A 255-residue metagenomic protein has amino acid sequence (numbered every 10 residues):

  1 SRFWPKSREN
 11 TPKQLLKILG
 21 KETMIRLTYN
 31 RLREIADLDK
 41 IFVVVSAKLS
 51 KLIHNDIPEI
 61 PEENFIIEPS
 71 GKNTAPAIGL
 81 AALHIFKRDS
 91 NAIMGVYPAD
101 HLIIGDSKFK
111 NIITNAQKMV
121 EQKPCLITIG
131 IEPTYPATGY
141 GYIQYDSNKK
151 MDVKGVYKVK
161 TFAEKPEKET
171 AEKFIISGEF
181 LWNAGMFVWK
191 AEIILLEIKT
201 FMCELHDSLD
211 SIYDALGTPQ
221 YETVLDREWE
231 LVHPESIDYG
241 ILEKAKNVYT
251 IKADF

Functional and structural regions predicted by a protein language model:
R2-P5, E9, K17-P98, L102-T114: Conserved N-terminal catalytic core of the sugar/cofactor nucleotidyltransferase
Y29, R33-A36, I57, D89 (+6 more regions): Structural signal for hydrophobic packing residues in well-ordered secondary-structure cores of soluble enzyme domains
E34-A36, K87-D89, G95-V96, M119-Q122 (+4 more regions): Solvent-exposed alpha-helices and their adjacent loops that cap or buttress functional pockets in soluble metabolic
V44, G95-P98, T128-E132, A163 (+2 more regions): Short beta-strand segments
F65, L126-T128, T250: Conserved beta-strand scaffold positions in the cores of enzyme catalytic domains, especially in NTP/NDP-utilizing
G71-P76, Y135-A137, K168-T170: A short acidic, often aromatic-flanked loop/helix-cap motif at beta-alpha or helix-coil junctions that lines enzyme
L102-A137, Q144: Conserved donor-nucleotide/metal-binding helix-loop-beta segment in metal-dependent transferases, i.e., the alpha-helix
Y142-F255: Catalytic core of tubulin tyrosine ligase-like
